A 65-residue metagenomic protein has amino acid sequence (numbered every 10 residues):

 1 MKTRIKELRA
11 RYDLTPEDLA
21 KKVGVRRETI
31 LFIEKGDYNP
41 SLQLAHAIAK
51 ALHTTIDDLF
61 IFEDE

Functional and structural regions predicted by a protein language model:
T3-K22: Short basic helix-loop element that most often maps to the first helix and adjoining turn of HTH DNA-binding modules
Y12, I61-E65: Short, charged recognition helix plus adjacent turn of helix-turn-helix-like nucleic-acid-binding domains
E17, E28, D57: Key DNA-contact positions within bacterial/archaeal DNA-binding proteins
V25-Y38: Recognition helix of helix-turn-helix/homeodomain-like DNA-binding domains that insert into the DNA major groove
D37-A47: Short, basic-rich loop-to-helix N-cap that marks the start of a DNA-contacting helix
A45-A49, L59-F60: Hydrophobic micro-packing sites on short alpha-helices
